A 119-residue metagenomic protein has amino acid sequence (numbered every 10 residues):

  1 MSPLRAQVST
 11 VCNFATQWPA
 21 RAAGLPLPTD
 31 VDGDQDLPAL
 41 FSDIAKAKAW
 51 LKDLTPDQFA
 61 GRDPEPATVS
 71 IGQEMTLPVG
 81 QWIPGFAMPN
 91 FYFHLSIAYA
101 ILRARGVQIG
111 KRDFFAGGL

Functional and structural regions predicted by a protein language model:
M1-L27, E74-G110: Short, contiguous alpha-helical
L4-S9, F14, L37, D43 (+3 more regions): Generic ordered-secondary-structure signal
Q17-D57: Helix-adjacent hinge/juxtasegments
T29-G33, L37, V69-E74, R105 (+1 more regions): Charge-rich, low-complexity amphipathic helices in intrinsically disordered tails/linkers adjacent to domains
D30, A60-R62, G110-R112: Short, hydrophobic secondary-structure boundary micro-motifs
D53-I83, F115-G117: Acidic interhelical loop/turn segments
I109-L119: Short, highly charged C-terminal tails/helix-capping segments
